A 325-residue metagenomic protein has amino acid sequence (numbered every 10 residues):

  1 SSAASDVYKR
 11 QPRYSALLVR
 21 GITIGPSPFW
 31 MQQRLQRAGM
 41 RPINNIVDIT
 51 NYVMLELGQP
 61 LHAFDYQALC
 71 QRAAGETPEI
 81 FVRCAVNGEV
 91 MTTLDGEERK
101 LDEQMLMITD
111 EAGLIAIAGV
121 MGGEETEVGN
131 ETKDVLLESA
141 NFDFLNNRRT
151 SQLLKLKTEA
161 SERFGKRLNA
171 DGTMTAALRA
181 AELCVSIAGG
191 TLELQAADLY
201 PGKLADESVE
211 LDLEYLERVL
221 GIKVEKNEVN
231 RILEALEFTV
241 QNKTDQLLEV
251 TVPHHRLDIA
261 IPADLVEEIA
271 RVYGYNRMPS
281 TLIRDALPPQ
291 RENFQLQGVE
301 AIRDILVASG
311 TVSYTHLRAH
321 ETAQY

Functional and structural regions predicted by a protein language model:
S1-L296, E300-I302: RNA/tRNA-interacting regions in translation and RNA-turnover enzymes
A3-Q11, T315-Q324: Conserved small/polar residues in nucleotide/adenosyl-binding loops
S186, V272, V312, E321-A323: A very general structural signal that marks isolated residues within well-ordered alpha-helical segments
L296-R318: Non-catalytic interaction/regulatory segments
